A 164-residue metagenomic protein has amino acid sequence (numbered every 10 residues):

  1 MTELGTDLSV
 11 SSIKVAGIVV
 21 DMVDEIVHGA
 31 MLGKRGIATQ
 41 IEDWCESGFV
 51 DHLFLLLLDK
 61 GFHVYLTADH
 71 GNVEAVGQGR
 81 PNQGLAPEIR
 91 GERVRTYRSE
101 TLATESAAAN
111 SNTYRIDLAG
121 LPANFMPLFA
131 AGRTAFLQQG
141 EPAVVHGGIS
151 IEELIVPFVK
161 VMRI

Functional and structural regions predicted by a protein language model:
M1-I164: Feature captures the catalytic ectodomains and active-site-proximal regions of enzymes that hydrolyze or transfer
